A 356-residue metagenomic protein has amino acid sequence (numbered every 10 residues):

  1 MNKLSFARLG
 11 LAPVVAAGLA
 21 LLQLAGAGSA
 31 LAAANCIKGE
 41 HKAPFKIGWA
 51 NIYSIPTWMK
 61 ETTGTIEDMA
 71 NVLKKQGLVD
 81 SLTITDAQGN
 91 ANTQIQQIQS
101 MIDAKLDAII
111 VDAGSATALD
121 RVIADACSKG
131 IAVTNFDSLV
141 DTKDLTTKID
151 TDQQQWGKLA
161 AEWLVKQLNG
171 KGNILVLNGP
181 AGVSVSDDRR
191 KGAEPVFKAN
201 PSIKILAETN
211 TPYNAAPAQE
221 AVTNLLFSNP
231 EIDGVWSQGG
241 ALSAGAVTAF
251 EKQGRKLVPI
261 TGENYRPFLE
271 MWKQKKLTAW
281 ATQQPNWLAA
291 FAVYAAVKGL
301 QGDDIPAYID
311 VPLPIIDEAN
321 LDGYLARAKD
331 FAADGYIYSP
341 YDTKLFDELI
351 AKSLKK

Functional and structural regions predicted by a protein language model:
N2-R8, L31-K356: A residue-level marker of the well-folded mature domains of exported/periplasmic proteins
A7-L19: Sec-dependent N-terminal signal peptides
G18-S29: C-terminal segment of classical bacterial N-terminal signal peptides
